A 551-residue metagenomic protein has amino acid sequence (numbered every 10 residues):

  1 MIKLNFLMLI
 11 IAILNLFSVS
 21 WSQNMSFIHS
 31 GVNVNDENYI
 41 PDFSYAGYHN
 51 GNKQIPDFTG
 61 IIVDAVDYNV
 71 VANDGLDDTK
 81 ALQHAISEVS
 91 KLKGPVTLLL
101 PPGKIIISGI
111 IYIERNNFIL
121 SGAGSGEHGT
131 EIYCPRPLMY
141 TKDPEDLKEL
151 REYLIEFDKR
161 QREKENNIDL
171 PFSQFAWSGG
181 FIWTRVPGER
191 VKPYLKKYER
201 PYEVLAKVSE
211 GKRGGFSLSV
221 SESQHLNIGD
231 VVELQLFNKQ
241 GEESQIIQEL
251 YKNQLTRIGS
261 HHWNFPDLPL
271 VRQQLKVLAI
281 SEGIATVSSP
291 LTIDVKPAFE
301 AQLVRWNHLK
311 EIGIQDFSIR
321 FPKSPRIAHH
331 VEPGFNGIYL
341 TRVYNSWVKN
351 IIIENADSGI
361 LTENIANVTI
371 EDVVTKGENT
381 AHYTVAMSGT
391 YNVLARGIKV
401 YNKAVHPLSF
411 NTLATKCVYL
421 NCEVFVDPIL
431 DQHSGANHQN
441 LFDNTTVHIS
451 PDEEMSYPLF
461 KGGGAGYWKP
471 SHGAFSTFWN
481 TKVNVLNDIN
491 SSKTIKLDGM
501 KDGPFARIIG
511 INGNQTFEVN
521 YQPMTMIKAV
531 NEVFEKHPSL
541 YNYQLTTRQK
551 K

Functional and structural regions predicted by a protein language model:
M1-L7: Bacterial N-terminal signal peptides that target proteins for export
N5, S18-P101, I106-I327, D502-K551: Extracellular "leader-to-stem" segments immediately downstream of a signal peptide or signal-anchor in secreted/lumenal
M8-L16: Bacterial N-terminal signal peptides
L100, I107, I113, G122 (+8 more regions): Extracellular beta-strand solenoids
I110-E114, T130-E145, I155, S173-A176 (+10 more regions): Glycine-rich beta-solenoid repeat tracts in large extracellular/virion proteins
N117, K310-F321, Y344-N355, A366-N379 (+6 more regions): Right-handed parallel beta-helix
P187, K197-P201, L205, T362 (+2 more regions): Extracellular beta-rich repeat passengers
